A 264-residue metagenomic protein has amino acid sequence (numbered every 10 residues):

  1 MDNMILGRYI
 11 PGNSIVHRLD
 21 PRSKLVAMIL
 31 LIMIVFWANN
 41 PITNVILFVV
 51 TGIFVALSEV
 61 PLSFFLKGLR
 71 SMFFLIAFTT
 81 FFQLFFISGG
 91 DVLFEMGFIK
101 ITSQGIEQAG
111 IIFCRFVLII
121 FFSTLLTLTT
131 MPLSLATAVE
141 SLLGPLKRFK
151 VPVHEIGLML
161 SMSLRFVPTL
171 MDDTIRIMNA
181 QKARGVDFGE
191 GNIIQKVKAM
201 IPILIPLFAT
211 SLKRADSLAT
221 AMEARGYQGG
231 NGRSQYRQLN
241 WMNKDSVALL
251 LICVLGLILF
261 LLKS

Functional and structural regions predicted by a protein language model:
M1-P41, L47-A56, S141-G144, R148-V151 (+3 more regions): Transmembrane alpha-helix interface motif
N13, F36, E59-F64, M96 (+4 more regions): Membrane-helix interfacial "entry" motifs
K24, S63-F73, A248: Alpha-helical transmembrane segments and their helix-start/interface "positive-inside/aromatic belt" motifs in integral
N40, N44, E59-S63, I87-E95 (+2 more regions): Transmembrane helix-loop junctions in multipass membrane proteins, especially transporters and channels
V50-V60, F74-F78: Alpha-helical transmembrane segments and their membrane-interface exit regions
M72-V186: Juxtamembrane/interface alpha-helical elements of multi-pass membrane proteins
